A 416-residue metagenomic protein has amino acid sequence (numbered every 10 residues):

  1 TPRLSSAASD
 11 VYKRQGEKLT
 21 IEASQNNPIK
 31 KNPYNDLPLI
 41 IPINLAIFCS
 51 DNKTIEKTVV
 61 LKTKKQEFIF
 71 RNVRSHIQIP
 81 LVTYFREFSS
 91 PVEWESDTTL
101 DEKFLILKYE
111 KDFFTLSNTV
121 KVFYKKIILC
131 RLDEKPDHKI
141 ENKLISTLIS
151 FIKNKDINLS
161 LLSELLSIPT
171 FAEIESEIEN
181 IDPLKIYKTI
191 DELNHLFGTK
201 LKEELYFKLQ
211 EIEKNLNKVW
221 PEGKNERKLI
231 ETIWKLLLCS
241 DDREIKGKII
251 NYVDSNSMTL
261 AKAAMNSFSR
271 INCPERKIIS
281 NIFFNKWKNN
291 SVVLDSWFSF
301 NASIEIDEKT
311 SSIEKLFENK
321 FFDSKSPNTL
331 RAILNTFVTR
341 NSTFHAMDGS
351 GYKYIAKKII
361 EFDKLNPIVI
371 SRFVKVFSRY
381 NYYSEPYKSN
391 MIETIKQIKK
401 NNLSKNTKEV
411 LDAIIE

Functional and structural regions predicted by a protein language model:
T1-A8, Y12-Q15: Single conserved hydrophobic/aromatic residue that forms the stacking wall/gate of nucleotide- or nucleobase-binding
K13-G16, Y34-D36: Short, solvent-exposed beta-strand/turn "edge" segments of beta-rich domains on protein surfaces
G16-K18, R71-E416: Long, ordered, helix-rich scaffold segments
E17-Q25: Short, well-ordered beta-strand segments enriched in hydrophobic/aromatic residues
Q25-I29, I47-D51: Beta-strand elements of well-folded, non-transmembrane domains
K31-I43: Short coil-to-beta strand junction motifs in C2/discoidin
I43-I47, P80-T83: Short polybasic amphipathic segments
K57-T58, K65-S75: Exposed aromatic-hydrophobic patches
